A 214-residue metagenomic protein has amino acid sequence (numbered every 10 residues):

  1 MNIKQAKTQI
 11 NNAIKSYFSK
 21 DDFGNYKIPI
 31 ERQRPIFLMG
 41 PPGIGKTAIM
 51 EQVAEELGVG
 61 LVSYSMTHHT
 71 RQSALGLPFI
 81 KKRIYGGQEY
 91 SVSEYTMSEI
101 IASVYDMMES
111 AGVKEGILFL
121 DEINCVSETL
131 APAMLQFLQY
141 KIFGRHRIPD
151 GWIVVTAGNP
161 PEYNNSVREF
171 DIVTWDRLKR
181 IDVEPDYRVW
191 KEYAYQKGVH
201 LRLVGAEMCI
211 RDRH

Functional and structural regions predicted by a protein language model:
M1-G205: AAA+ P-loop NTPase catalytic core and its hallmark functional loops
G205-R213: Conserved small/polar residues in nucleotide/adenosyl-binding loops
